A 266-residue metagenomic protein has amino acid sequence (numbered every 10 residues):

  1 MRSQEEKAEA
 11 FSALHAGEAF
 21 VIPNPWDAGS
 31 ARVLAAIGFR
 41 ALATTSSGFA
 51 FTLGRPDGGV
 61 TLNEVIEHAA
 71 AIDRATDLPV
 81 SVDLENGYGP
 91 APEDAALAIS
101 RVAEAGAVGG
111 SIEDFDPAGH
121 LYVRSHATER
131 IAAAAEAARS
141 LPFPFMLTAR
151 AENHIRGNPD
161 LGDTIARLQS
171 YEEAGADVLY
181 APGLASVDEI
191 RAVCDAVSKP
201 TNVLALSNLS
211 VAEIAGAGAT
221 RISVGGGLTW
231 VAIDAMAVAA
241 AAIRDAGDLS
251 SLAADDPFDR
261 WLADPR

Functional and structural regions predicted by a protein language model:
R2, F11, G227-R266: Extended, intrinsically disordered, low-complexity segments
R2-V82, G87-V224, W230-V238: Alpha/beta enzyme core
